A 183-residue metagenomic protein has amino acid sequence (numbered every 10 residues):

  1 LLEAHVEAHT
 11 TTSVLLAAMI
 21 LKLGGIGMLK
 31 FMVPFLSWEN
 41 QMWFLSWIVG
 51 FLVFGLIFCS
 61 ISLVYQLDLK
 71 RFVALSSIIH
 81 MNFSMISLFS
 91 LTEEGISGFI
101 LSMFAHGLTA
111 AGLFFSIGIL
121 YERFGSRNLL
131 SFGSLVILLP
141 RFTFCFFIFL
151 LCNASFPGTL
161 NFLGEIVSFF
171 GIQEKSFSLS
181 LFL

Functional and structural regions predicted by a protein language model:
L2-L183: Hydrophobic transmembrane alpha-helices and their helix-loop junctions in integral membrane proteins
